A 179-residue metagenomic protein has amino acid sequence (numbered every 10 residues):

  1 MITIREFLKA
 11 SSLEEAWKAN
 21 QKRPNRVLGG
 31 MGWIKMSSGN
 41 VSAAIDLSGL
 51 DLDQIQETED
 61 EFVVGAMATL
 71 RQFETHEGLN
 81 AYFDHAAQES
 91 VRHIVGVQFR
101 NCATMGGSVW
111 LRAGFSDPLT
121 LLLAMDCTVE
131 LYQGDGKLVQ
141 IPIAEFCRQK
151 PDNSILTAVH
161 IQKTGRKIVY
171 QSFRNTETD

Functional and structural regions predicted by a protein language model:
M1-D179: C-terminal structural segment of proteins
